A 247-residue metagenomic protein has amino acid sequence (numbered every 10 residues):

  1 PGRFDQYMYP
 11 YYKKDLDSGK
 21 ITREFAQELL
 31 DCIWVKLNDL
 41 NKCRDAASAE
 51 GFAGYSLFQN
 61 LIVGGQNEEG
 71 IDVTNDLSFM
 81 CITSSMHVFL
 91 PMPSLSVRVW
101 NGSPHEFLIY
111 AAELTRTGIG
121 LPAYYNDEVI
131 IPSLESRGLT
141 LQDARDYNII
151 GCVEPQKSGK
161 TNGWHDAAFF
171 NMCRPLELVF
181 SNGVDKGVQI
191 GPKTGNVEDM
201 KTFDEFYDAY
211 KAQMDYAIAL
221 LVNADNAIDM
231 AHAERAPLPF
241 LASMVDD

Functional and structural regions predicted by a protein language model:
P1-D247: Conserved catalytic cores of very large enzyme subunits
